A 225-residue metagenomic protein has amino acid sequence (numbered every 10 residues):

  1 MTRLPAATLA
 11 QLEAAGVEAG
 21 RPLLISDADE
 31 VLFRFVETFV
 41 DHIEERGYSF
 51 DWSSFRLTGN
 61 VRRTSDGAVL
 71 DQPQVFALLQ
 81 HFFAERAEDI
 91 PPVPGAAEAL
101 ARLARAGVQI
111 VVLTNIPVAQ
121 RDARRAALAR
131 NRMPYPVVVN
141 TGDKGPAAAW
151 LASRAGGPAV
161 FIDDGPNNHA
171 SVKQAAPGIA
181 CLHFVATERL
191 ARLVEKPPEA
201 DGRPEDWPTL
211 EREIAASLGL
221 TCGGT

Functional and structural regions predicted by a protein language model:
M1-Q72: Active-site neighborhood of HAD-like aspartate-dependent phosphohydrolases
E18-A19, A106-V108, A152-P158: Glycine-rich phosphate-binding loop signature in dinucleotide/nucleotide-binding domains
R62-G95: Metal-dependent phosphoesterase signature
A87-P92, A96-A127, V137-V139: Substrate-recognition element of Asp-dependent hydrolases with the DxDx(T/V) motif
P117-V160, P166-A175: Substrate-recognition "cap/lid" segment bordering the active-site pocket of phosphatases
P136-G142, E199-T209: Short acidic-hydrophobic, aromatic-tinged amphipathic segments that line or gate anion-handling sites
P146-A149, L190-P198, E213-A215: Short, charged, surface-exposed secondary-structure boundary motifs
F161-E205: Acidic, Mg2+-coordinating phosphoryl-transfer loop and its flanking beta/alpha structural elements, shared across
